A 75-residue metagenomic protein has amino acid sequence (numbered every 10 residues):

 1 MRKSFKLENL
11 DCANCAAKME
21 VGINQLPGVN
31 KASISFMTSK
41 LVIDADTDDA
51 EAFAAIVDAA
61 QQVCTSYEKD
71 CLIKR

Functional and structural regions predicted by a protein language model:
M1-R75: Flexible metal-binding regulatory segments at protein termini and peripheral loops
